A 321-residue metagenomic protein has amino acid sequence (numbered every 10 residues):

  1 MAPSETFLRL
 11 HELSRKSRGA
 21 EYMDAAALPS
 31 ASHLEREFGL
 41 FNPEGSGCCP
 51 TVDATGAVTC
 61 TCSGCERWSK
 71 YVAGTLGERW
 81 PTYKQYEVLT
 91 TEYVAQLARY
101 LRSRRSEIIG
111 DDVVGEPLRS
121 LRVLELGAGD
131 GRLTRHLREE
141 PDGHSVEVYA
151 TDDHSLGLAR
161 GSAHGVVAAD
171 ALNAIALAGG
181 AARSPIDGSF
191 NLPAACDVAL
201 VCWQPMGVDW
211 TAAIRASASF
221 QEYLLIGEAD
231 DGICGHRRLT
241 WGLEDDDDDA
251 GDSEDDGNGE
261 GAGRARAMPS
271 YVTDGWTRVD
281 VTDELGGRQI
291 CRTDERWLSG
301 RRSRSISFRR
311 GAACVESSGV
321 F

Functional and structural regions predicted by a protein language model:
A2-G110: S-adenosyl-L-methionine
S120-G129: Conserved class I S-adenosyl-L-methionine
L121, D197-V198, Q221: Conserved acidic residues
R132-A174: Class I SAM-dependent methyltransferase SAM/SAH-binding core
L156-A194, V198: S-adenosyl-L-methionine
C196-D209: A short SAM/SAH-binding and catalytic strip from SAM-dependent methyltransferases
M206-D252, G261-C314: C-terminal substrate-binding/active-site "lid" region of AdoMet-derived donor-dependent transferases
A313-F321: Flexible, glycine-/basic-rich loop-and-beta segments that form/coincide with the SAM-dependent methyltransferase
